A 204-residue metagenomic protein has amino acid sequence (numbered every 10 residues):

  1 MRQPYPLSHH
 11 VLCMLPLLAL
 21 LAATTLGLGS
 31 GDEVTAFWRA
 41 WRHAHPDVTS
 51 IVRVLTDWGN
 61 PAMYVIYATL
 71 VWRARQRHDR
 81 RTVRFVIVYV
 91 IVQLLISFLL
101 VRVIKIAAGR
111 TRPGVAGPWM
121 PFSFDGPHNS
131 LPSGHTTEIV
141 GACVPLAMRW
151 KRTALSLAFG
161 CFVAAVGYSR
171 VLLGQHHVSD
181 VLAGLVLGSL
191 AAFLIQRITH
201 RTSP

Functional and structural regions predicted by a protein language model:
M1-Y67, K105-F124: N-terminal transmembrane-helix/juxtamembrane module of multi-pass inner/ER membrane proteins
Q3-Y5, W119-P204: Membrane-embedded catalytic cores of phosphoryl/pyrophosphoryl-handling enzymes
H10-M14, T82-V90, S156-F159, G184: Residue-level signature of transmembrane alpha-helical entry/exit and packing/kink sites in multi-pass membrane
M14-L18, V90, L94-F98, V181 (+2 more regions): Alpha-helical transmembrane spans of integral membrane proteins, capturing the lipid-embedded, hydrophobic core of TM
L21-L26, L95-L99, F162-G174: Aromatic-anchored segments of alpha-helical transmembrane domains
T35-A36, D79-L155: Membrane-interface loops
W41, A74-H78, I106-V115, Q175 (+1 more regions): Membrane-interface elements of multi-pass transporters and channels
V71, I96, L100, I104 (+2 more regions): Alpha-helical membrane-inserting segments
